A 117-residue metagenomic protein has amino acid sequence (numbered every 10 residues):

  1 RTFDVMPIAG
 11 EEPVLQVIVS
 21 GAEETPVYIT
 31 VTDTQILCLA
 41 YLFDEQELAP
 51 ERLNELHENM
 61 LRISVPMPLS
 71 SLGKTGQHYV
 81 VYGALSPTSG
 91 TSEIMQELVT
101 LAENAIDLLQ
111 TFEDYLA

Functional and structural regions predicted by a protein language model:
R1-P26, P66-L69: Charge-rich, low-complexity N-terminal segments
R1-P7, M60, S64, A105 (+1 more regions): Hydrophobic, Leu/Ile/Phe/Ala-enriched alpha-helical segments that form helix-helix packing faces
E12-L15, I36, Y79: Hydrophobic residues embedded in beta-strands of well-ordered beta-sheets
I18-N54: The feature represents the first ordered module of a protein
T34-L37, L48, L56-L61, T91 (+1 more regions): Short, low-complexity, polar/charged sequence segments that are solvent-exposed and flexible
L39-Q77: Short, internal acidic amphipathic alpha-helical interface segments that mediate docking to partner proteins
P68-V99, E103-A117: Well-ordered alpha/beta subsegment
